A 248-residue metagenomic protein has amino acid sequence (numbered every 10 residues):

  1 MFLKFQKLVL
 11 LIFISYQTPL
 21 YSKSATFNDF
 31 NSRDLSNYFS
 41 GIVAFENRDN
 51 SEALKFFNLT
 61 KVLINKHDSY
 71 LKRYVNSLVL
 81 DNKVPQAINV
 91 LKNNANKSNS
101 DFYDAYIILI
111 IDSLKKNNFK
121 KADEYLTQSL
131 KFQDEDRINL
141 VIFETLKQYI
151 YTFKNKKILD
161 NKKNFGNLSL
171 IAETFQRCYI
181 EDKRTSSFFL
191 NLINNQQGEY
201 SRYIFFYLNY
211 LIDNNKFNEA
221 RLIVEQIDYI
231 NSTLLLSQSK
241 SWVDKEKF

Functional and structural regions predicted by a protein language model:
F2-S24: Classical Sec-dependent N-terminal signal peptides that target proteins to the secretory pathway
L20-Y74, D101: N-terminal leader/linker segments that initiate helical-solenoid repeat arrays
D29-N37, I64-L71, S98-I107, K121 (+8 more regions): Generic helix N-cap/helix-start motif at coil->alpha-helix transitions
V43, S77, D112, I150-Y151 (+2 more regions): Residue-level signature for tetratricopeptide repeat
N50, K55, L78, S201-F206: Internal alpha-helical scaffold/solenoid segments in large eukaryotic proteins
L54-N58, V84-K97, F119-Q133, K154-L168 (+2 more regions): Alpha-helical repeat scaffolds
H67-L114: Mid-chain, structured segments of secreted extracytoplasmic proteins
